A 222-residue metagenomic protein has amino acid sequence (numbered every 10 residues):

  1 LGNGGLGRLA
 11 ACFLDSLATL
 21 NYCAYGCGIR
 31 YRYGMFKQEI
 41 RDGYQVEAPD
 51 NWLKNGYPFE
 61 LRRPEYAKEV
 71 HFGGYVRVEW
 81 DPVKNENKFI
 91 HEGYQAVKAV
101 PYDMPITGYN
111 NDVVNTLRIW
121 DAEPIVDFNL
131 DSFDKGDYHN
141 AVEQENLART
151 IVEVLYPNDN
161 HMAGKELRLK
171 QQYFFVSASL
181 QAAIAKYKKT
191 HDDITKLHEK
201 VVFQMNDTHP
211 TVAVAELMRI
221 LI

Functional and structural regions predicted by a protein language model:
L1-I222: A conserved ligand/cofactor-binding region detector
